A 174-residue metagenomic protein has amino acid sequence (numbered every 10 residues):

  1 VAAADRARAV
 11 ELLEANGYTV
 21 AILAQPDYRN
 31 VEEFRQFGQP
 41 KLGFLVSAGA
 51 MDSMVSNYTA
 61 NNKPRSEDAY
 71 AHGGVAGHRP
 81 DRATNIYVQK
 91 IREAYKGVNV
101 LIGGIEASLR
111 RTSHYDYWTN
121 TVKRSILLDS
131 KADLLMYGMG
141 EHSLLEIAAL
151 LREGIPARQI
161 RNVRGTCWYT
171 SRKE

Functional and structural regions predicted by a protein language model:
D5, A24-E174: Glycine-rich beta-alpha loop elements in corrinoid/cobalamin-binding modules across cobalamin-dependent enzymes
R8-T19: Short helix-loop-beta junction
